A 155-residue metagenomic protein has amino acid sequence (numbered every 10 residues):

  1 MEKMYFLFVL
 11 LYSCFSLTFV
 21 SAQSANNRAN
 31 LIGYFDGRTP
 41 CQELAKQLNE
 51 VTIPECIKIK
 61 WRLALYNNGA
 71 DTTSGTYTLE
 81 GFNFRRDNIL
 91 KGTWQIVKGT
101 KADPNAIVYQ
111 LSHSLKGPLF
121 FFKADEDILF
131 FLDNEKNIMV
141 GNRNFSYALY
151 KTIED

Functional and structural regions predicted by a protein language model:
M1-N26: Bacterial Sec-dependent N-terminal signal peptides
M4, S13-C14, Q42-L44, N68 (+5 more regions): Generic structural motif
N27-E55, W94-Q95: Tryptophan-anchored aromatic micro-motifs
A29-Y34, T72-T78, A102-Q110: Short, hydrophobic/aromatic-rich segments at coil-to-beta transitions
F35, L63-L65, Y77, W94 (+3 more regions): Hydrophobic beta-strand residues in large extracellular and virion-surface proteins
E50-Q95, G99-T100: N-terminal glycine/threonine-rich, aromatic-flanked beta-hairpin/loop signature
K98-D155: Beta-sheet ligand-binding and adhesion/scaffold domains
